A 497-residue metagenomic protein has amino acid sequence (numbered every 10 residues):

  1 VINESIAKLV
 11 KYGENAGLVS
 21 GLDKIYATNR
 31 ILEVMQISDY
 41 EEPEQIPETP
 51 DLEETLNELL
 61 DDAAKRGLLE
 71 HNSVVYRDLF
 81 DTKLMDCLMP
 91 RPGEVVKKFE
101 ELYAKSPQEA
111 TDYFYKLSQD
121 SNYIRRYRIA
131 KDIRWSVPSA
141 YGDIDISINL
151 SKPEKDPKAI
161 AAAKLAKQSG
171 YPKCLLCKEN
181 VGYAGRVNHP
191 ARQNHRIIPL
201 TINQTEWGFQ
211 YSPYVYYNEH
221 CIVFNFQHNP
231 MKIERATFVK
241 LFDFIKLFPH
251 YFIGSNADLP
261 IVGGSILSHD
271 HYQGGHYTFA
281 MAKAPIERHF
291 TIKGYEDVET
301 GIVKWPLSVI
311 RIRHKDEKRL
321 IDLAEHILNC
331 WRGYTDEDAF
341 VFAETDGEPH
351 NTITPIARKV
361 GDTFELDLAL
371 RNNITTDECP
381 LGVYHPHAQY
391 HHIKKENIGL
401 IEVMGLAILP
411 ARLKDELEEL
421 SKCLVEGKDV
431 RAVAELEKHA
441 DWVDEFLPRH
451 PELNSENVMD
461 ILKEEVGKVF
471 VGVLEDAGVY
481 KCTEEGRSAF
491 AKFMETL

Functional and structural regions predicted by a protein language model:
V1-V223, Q227-P230, K304-P306, L320-A324 (+2 more regions): Active-site microenvironments that recognize anionic phosphate/pyrophosphate groups
N194-R196, H228-I253: Helical scaffold of the NTase/Pol beta-like nucleotidyltransferase catalytic core
F209, I253, D270-Y272: Hydrophobic faces of well-ordered beta-strands that scaffold small-molecule active sites in alpha/beta enzyme cores
N218-N225, G263-F279, D367: Histidine-centered divalent-metal-coordination microenvironment in nucleic-acid enzymes
A236, I245-S265, G274-H326, R332-T335: Catalytic or ion-translocation cores adjacent to nucleophile or general acid/base/metal-coordination motifs in diverse
P260-S268, D346-T352: Beta-rich nucleic-acid/ligand-interaction surfaces
